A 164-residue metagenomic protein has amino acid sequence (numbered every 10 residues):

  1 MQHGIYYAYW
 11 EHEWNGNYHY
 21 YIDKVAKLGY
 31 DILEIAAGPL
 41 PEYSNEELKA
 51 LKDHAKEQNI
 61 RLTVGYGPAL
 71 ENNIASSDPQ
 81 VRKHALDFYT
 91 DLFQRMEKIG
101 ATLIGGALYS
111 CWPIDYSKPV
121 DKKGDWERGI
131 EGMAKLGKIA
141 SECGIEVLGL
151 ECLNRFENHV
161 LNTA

Functional and structural regions predicted by a protein language model:
M1-A101, E127-I130, A134-K135, S141: N-terminal pre-domain/capping segments
L33-I35, G106, L150: Conserved beta-strand positions
G38, Y109, L153: Flexible loop residues that form catalytic and substrate-binding hotspots at small-molecule/glycan-binding clefts
K52, K56, R61, Y116-R128 (+1 more regions): Short, electropositive alpha-helical surface patch
A69-L70, A101-I114, C143-E146: Mobile beta-alpha loop/short-helix "lid" or hinge segments that flank ligand
L70-S76, W112-S117, F156-E157: A short acidic, helix-capping loop that chelates divalent metal ions and anchors anionic groups
S141-A164: Basic- and aromatic-lined ligand-binding clefts that recognize polyanionic substrates
